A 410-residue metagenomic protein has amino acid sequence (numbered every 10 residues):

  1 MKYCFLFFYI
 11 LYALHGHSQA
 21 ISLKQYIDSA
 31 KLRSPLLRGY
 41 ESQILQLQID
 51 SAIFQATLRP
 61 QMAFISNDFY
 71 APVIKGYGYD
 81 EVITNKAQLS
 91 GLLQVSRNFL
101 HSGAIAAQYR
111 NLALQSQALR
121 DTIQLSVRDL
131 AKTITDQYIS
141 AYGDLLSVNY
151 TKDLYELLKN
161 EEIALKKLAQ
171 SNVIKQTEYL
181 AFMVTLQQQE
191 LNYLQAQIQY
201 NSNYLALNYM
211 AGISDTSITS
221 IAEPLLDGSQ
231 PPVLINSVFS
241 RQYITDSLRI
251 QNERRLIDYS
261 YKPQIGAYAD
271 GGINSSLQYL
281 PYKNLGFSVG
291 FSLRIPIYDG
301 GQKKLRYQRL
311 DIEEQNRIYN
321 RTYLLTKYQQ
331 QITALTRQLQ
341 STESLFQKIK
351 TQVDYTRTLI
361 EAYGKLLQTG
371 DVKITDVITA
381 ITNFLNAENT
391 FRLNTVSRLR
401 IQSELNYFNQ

Functional and structural regions predicted by a protein language model:
M1-S34, L405-Q410: Bacterial Sec-dependent N-terminal signal peptides
S18-Q61, V173-K175, N208-E253, T336 (+1 more regions): Bacterial Sec-pathway N-terminal export signals of envelope proteins
S22, S29, L36, A87 (+25 more regions): Surface positions of alpha-helical coiled-coils, especially the charged/polar e/g heptad sites that form inter-helical
D28-R38, Q48-P60, L92-R110, D121-R128 (+5 more regions): A glycine-/polar-enriched beta->alpha junction
G39-F54, S126, L130-T151, K167 (+5 more regions): Amphipathic alpha-helical coiled-coil segments
I49, D121, V127-R241, L335-Q338 (+2 more regions): Periplasmic alpha-helical coiled-coil/stalk elements that build and connect Gram-negative outer-membrane
Q61-K86, S96-L125, S260-F287, R294-Q308 (+1 more regions): Small/polar (Gly/Ser/Thr/Ala-rich) solvent-exposed segments that form structured loops/beta-strands/short helices used
Q88-S90, D136, A181, Q264 (+1 more regions): Transmembrane beta-barrel architecture of outer-membrane proteins
